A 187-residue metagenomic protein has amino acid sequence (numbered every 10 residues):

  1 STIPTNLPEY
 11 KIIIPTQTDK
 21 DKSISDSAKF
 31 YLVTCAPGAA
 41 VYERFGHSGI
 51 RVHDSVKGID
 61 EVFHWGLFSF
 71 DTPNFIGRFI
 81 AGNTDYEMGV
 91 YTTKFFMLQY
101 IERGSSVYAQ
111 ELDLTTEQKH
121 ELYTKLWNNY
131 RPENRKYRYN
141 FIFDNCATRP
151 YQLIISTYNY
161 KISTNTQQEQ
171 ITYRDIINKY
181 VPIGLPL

Functional and structural regions predicted by a protein language model:
T2-L187: Soluble extramembrane regions of membrane proteins in the secretory/endomembrane system
